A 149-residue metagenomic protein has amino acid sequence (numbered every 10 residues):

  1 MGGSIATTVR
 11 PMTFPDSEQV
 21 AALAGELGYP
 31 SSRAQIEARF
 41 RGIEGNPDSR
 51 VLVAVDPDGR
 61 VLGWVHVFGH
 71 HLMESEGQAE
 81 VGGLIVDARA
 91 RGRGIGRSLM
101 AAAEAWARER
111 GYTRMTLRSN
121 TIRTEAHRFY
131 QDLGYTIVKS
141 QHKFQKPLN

Functional and structural regions predicted by a protein language model:
G2, H142-N149: Terminal substrate-recognition subdomain of acyl/acetyltransferases
T7, P11-G77, G82, D87 (+2 more regions): Acetyl-CoA-dependent GNAT
G83-I85, R89-A90, G94, G111 (+2 more regions): Conserved functional loop/turn residues at catalytic and ligand-binding sites
V86, G92-A105, R128, D132: Conserved acetyl-CoA-binding loop-helix of GNAT-fold acetyltransferases
R97, E109, T121-S140: Conserved active-site alpha-helix within GNAT-family acetyltransferase domains
M100, A107-S119: Conserved GNAT acetyl-CoA-binding A-motif
L117-A126, Q145-L148: Conserved beta-strand-loop-alpha-helix junction that forms the acyl-donor binding cleft
